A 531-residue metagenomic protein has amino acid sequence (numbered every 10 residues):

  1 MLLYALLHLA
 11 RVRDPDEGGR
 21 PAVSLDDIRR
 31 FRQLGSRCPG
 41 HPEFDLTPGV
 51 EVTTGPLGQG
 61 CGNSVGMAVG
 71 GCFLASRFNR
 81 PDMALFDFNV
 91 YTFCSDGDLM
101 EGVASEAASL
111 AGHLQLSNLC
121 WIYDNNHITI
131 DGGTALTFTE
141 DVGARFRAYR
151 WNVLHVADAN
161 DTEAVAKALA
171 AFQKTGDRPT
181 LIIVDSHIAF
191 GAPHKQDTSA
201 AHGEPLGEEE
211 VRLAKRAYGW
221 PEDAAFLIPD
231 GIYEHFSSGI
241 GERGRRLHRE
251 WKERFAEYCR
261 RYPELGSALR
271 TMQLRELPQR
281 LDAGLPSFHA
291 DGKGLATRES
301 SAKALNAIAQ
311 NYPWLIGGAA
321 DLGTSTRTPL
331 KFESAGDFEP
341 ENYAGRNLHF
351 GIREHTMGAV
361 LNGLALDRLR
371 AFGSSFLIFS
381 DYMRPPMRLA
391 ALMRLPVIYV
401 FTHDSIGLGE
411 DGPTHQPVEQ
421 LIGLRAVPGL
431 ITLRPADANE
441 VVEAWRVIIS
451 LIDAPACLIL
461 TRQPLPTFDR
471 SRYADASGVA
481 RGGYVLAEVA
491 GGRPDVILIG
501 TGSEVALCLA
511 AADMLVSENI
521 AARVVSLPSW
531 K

Functional and structural regions predicted by a protein language model:
M1, H41-N63, S95-D98, H155-N160 (+7 more regions): Active-site nucleophile and cofactor-binding loops and adjacent substrate-binding regions of central metabolic enzymes
M1-H113, P329-L330, V360, L364: Cofactor-binding active-site loop characterized by glycine-rich and histidine/acidic residues
Y4-H8, E43, A75, N79 (+13 more regions): Short acidic, glycine/serine/threonine-rich loops at helix termini
R37, F93-C94, D98-L99, C120-I122 (+4 more regions): Conserved acidic/glycine
T53-G176, T180, M393-V400, I406-L421: Thiamine diphosphate
G70, A75-M83, S301-A304, F332-G336 (+3 more regions): Glycine-/acidic-rich phosphate or pyrophosphate-binding loops and their flanking alpha/beta elements
F138-A144, D185-F190, A201-E208, E333-P340 (+3 more regions): Flexible glycine/proline-rich, aromatic-decorated loop/lid segments
N160-H194, A214, R425-R472: Structural signature of the thiamine diphosphate
